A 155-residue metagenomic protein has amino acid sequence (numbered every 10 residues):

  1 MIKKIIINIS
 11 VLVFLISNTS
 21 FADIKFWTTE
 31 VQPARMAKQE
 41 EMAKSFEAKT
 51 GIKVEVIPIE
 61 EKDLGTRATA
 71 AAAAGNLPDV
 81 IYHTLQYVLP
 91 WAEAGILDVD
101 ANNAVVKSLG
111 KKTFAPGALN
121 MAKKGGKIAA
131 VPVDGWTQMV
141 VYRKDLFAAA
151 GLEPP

Functional and structural regions predicted by a protein language model:
M1-I9: Bacterial N-terminal signal peptides that target proteins for export
N8-S17: Bacterial N-terminal signal peptides
A22-V31, I52-I57, V80, A129: Short, well-ordered beta-strand elements
I24-Q39, W136: Extracytoplasmic "Venus flytrap"
Q32-G51, D145: Short, polar/charged alpha-helical segment
P58-R67, Q86: Short helix-initiation/N-cap motifs at beta->coil->alpha
G65-N76, E93-A94, F147: Short helices/loops that flank or line small-molecule/ion binding pockets
L85-M139: Hinge/lid segment of periplasmic solute-binding proteins
